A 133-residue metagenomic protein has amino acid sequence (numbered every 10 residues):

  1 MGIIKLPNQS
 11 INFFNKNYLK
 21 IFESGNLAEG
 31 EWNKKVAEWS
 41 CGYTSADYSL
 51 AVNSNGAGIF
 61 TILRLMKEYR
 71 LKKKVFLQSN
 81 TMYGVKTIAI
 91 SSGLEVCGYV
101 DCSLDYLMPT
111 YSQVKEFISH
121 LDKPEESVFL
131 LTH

Functional and structural regions predicted by a protein language model:
M1-L71, S92: Conserved PLP-binding active-site segment in aminotransferase class I/II-type PLP enzymes
S24-A28, C102-D105, L131-T132: Conserved short-loop catalytic and cofactor-binding motifs
E38-C41, K86, I90, K115-S119: Class I S-adenosyl-L-methionine
S45, V52-A57, T61-R64, F76-C97 (+1 more regions): Substrate-binding/gating loop at the entrance of the active-site cleft, primarily in PLP-dependent aminotransferase-like
R64-E68, F76-L77, E116-L121: Short regulatory "switch" loops immediately downstream of catalytic or recognition motifs within protein catalytic
R70-K72, S92-G98, S119-E126: Intrinsically disordered, low-complexity coil segments
V75-L77, F129-L130: Short N-terminal targeting/anchoring amphipathic segment
D105-H133: Active-site phosphate-binding strand-loop segment of PLP-dependent enzymes
